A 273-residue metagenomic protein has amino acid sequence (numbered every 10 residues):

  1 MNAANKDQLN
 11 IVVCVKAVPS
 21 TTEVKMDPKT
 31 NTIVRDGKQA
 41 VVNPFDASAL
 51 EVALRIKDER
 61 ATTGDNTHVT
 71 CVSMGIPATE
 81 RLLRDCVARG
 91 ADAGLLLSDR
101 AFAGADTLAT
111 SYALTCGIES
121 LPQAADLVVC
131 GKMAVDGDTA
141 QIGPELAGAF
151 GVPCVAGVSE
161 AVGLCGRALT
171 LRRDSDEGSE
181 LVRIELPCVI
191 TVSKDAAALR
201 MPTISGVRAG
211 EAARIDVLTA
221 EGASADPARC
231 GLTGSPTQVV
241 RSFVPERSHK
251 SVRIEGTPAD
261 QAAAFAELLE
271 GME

Functional and structural regions predicted by a protein language model:
M1-E273: N-terminal glycine-rich FAD/FM-binding segment characteristic of electron-transfer flavoproteins
